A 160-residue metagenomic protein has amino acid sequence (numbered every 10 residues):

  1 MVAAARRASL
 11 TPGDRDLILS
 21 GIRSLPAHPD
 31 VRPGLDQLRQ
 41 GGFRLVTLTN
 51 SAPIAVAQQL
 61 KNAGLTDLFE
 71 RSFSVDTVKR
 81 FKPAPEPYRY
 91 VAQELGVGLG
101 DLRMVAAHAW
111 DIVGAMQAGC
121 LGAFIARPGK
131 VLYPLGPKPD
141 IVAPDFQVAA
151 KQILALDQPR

Functional and structural regions predicted by a protein language model:
M1-L17: A metal-dependent, Asp-based hydrolase signature
M1-V2, L19-S24, P53-A55, V78: Short acidic/polar alpha-helix capping motifs at helix-coil junctions
A3, R7, Q37, E94: Solvent-exposed, charged/polar functional surfaces in cytosolic regulatory/catalytic domains
A5, I22-P26, R39, A115 (+1 more regions): Generic secondary-structure transition motif, activating predominantly at the C-termini of alpha-helices
P12, D36, A52-P53, A57-R160: Asp-based, Mg2+/Mn2+-dependent phosphohydrolase catalytic module
P12-T47, A57, P85: Short, acidic loop-to-helix structural element flanking the phosphoryl-transfer center in phosphate-processing enzymes
